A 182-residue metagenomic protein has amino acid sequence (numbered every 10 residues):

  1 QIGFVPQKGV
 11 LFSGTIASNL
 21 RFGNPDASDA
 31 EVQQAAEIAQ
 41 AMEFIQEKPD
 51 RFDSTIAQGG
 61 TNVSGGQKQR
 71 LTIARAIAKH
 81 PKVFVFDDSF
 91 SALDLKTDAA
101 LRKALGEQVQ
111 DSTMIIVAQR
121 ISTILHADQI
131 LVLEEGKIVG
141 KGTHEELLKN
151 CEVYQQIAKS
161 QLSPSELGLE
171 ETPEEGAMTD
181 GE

Functional and structural regions predicted by a protein language model:
I2-P6, I115: ABC nucleotide-binding domain signature
A17-Q58, R102, D111: ABC ATPase nucleotide-binding domain helical subdomain, centered on the C-loop/LSGGQ "ABC signature"
I38, E47, K103, E107 (+1 more regions): C-terminal portion of ABC ATPase nucleotide-binding domains
M42-L71, S89, L93-K96, P164-E182: ABC-fold ATPase nucleotide-binding domain signature/coupling loops
L71-A76, A100, I116: ABC ATPase nucleotide-binding domain "signature" region
A78-K82, D111: A short, proline-enriched helix->beta-strand linker immediately N-terminal to the Walker B motif in ABC-type P-loop
F84-D87: Catalytic Walker B motif of ABC-type/P-loop ATPase nucleotide-binding domains
E107-A118: Conserved catalytic loops of ABC-family nucleotide-binding domains
